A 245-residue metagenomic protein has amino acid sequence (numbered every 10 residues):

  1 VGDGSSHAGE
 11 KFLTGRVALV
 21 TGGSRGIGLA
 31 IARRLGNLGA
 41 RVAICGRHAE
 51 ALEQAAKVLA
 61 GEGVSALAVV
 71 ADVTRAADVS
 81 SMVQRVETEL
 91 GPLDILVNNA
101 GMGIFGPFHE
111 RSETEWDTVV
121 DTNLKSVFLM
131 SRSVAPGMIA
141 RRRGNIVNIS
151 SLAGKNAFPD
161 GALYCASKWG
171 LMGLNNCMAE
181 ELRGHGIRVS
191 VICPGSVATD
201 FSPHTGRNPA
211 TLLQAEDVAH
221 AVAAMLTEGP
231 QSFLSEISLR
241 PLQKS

Functional and structural regions predicted by a protein language model:
V17, S24-R25: Conserved glycine-rich cofactor-binding loop
L38-A55: Conserved glycine-rich Rossmann-like NAD(P)H-binding loop of the short-chain dehydrogenase/reductase
A49, V70-M82, E113: The beta1-alpha1 cofactor-binding region of Rossmann-like NAD(H)/NADP(H)-dependent oxidoreductases
P107-F108, E115-V120: Substrate-binding pocket helix/loop in short-chain dehydrogenase/reductase
S131, S167: Active-site helix of classical SDR
S151: Residue(s) in the substrate-gating loop at a strand-loop-helix junction that position the organic substrate next
G184-I187, V191-I192, R207-S245: C-terminal helical subdomain
